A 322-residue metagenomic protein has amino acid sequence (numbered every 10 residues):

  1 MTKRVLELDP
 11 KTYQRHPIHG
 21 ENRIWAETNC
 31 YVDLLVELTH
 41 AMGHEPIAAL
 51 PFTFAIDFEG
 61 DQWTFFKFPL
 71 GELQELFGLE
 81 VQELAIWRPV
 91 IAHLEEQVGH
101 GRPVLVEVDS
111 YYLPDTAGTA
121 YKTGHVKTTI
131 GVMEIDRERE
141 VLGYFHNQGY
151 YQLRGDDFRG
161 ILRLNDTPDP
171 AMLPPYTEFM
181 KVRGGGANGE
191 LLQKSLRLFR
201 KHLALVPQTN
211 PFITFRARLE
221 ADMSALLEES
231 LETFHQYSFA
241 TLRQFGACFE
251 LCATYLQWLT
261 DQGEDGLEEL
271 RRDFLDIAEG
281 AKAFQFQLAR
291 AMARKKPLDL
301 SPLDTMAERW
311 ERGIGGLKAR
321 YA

Functional and structural regions predicted by a protein language model:
K3-A41, P46-T129, M133-L173, K181: Conserved active-site-adjacent core of cysteine acyl-enzyme catalytic domains
N22-A26, A120, T233, Y237-A240 (+1 more regions): Conserved aromatic-histidine-acidic binding/catalytic patches
W25, G60, V81, V182 (+6 more regions): Charge-dense, low-complexity intrinsically disordered segments
T28, W63, L84, R88 (+3 more regions): Generic detection of long, well-ordered alpha-helical segments
L34, F68-E72, P89, H93 (+7 more regions): Exposed alpha-helical structural elements
A41, E45, G101, L105 (+8 more regions): Short secondary-structure junctions and interdomain/linker hinges
R137-Q244, C248: Noncatalytic regulatory segments and standalone regulatory/sensor domains
R243, A247-A322: Charged, long alpha-helical assembly modules
